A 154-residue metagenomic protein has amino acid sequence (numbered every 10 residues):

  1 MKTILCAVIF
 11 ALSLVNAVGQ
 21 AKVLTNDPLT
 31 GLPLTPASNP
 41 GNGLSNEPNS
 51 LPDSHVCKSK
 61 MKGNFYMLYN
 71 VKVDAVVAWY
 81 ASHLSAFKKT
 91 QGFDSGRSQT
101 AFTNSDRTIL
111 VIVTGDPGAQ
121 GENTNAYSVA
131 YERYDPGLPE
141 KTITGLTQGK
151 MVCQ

Functional and structural regions predicted by a protein language model:
M1-I4: Positively charged n-region of N-terminal signal peptides that target proteins for export
C6-S13: Bacterial N-terminal signal peptides
L14-V18: N-terminal signal peptide c-region/cleavage motif recognized by signal peptidases
Q20-Q154: An acidic-aromatic pocket/loop used at catalytic or ligand-binding sites
